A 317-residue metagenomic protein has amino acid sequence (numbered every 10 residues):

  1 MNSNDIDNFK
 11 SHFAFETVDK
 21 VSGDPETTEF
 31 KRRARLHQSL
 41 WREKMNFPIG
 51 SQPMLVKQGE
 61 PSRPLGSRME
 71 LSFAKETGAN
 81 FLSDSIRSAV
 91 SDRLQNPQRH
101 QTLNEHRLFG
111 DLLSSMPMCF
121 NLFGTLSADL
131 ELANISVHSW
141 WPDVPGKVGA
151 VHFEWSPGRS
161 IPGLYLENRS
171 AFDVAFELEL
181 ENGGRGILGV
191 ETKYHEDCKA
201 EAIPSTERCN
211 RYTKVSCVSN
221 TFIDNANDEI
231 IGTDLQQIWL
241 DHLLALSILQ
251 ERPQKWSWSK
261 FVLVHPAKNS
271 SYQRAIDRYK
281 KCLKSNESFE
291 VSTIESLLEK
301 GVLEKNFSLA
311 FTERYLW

Functional and structural regions predicted by a protein language model:
M1-G149: Nuclease-adjacent, charged terminal/linker segments that flank catalytic cores
E105-H106, P157-L164, F222-T233: Surface-exposed cleft-lining segments at the edges of enzyme active sites
S114-M118, L166-S170, I230-L240: Phosphate/oxyanion-binding active-site loops and adjacent basic polyanion-contact surfaces
G146-G183: Active-site metal-binding core of divalent-cation-utilizing nuclease and nuclease-like domains
D173-L178, G186-E196, D241: Conserved catalytic cores of phosphodiester-cleaving nucleases, focusing on short active-site segments
H195-F261: Acidic, metal/cofactor-coordinating or nucleic-acid-engaging core segments within structured domains
A200-A202, H242, S270-R278: A short acidic (Asp/Glu
A275-W317: Polybasic (Lys/Arg-rich)
